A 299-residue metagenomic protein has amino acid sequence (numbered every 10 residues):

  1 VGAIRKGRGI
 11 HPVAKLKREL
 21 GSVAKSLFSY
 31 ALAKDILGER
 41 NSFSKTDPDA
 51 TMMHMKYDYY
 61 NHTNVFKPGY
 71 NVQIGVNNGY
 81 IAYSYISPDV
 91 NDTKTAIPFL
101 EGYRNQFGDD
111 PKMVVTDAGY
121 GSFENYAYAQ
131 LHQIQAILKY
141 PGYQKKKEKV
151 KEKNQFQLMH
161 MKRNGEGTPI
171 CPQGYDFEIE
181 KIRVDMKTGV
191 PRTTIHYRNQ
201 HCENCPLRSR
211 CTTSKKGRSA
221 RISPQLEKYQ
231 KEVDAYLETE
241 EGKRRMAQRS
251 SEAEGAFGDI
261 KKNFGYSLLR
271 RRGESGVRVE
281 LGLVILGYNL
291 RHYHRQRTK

Functional and structural regions predicted by a protein language model:
V1-K299: Anion-binding and metal-coordination hotspots
